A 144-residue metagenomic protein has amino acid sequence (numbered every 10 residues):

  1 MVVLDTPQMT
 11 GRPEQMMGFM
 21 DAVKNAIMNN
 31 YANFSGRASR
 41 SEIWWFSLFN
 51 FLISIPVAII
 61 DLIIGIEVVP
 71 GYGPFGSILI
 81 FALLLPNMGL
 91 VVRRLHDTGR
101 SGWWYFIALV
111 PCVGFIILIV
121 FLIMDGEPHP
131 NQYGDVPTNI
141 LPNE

Functional and structural regions predicted by a protein language model:
M1-F49, N87-W103, V120-E144: Membrane-interface extramembranous regions at the lipid-water interface
S41-R94, T98-I123: Hydrophobic alpha-helical transmembrane segments in multi-pass membrane proteins
